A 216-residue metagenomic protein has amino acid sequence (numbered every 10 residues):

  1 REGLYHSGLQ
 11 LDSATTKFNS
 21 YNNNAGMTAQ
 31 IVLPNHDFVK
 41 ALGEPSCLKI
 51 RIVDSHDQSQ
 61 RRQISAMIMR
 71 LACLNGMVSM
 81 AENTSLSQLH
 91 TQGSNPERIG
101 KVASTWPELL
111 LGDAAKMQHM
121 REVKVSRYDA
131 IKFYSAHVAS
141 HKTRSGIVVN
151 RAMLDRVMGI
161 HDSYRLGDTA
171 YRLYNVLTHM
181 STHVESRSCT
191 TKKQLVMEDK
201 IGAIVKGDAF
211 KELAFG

Functional and structural regions predicted by a protein language model:
R1-T15: N-terminal low-complexity, intrinsically disordered segments
L4-Y5, G26-M27, A41-G43: Short linear motifs at secondary-structure transitions and domain/linker junctions
T15-N19, V32-G216: Intrinsically disordered, low-complexity regions enriched in serine/threonine
S20-Q30: Accessory recognition modules or surfaces
